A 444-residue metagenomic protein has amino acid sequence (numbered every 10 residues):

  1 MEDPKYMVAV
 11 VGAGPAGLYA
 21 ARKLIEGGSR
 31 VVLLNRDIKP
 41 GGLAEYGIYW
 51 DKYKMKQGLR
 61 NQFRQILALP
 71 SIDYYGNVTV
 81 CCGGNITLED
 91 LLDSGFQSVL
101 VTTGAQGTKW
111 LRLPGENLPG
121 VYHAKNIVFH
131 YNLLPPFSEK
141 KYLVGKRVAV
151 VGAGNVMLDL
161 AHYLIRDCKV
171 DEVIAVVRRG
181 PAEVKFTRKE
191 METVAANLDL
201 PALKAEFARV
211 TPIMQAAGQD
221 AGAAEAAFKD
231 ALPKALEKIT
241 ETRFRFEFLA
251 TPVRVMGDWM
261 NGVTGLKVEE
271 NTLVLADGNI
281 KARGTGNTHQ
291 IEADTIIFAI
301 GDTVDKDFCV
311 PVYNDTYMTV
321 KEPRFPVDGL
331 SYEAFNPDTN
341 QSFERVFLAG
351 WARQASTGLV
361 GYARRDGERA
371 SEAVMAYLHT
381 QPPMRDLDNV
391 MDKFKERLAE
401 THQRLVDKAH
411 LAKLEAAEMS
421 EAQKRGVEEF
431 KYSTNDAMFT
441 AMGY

Functional and structural regions predicted by a protein language model:
M1-M7, G58-F63, E116-H130: Extreme N-terminal leader/targeting segments of oxidoreductases
M1-V11, L18, R22-V32, Y49 (+9 more regions): Rossmann-like nucleotide/phosphate-binding core characteristic of flavoprotein oxidoreductases
Y6-C81, Y163-A221, F246: Beta1-alpha1 glycine-rich phosphate/pyrophosphate-binding loop at the start of Rossmann-like nucleotide-binding domains
F63-P114, V253-K267: Feature captures the FAD/FMN-dependent oxidoreductase FAD-binding
T102-T103, A124, V151, A299-I300 (+1 more regions): Short, well-ordered coil/turn residues at beta-beta hairpins and beta-strand->alpha-helix junctions within
T103-N117, D302-Y313: Flavin (primarily FAD) binding-site architecture
T108-C168, R179, E322-F335: Glycine-rich dinucleotide-binding loop and its adjacent helix/turn
L158-H289, F308, V374-R385: Dinucleotide-binding/catalytic capping subdomain of oxidoreductase cores
